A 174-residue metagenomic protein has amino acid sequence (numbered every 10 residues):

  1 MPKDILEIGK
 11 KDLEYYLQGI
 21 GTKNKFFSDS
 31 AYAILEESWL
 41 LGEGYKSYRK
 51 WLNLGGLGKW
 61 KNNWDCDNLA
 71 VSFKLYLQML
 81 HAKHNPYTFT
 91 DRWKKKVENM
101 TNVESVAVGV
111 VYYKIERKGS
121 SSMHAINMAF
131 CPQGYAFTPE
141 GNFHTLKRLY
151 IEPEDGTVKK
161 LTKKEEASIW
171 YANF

Functional and structural regions predicted by a protein language model:
M1-F174: A structural boundary/capping signal
